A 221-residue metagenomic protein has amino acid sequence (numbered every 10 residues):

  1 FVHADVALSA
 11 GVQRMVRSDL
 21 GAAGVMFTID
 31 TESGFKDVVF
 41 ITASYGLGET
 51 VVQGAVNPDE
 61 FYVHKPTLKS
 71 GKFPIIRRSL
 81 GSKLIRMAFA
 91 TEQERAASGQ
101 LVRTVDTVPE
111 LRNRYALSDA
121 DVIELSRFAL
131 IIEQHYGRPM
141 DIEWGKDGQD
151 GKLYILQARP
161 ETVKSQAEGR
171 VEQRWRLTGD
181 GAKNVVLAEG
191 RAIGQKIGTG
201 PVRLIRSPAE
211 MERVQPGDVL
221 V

Functional and structural regions predicted by a protein language model:
F1-V221: Non-catalytic, soluble scaffold/interaction modules
